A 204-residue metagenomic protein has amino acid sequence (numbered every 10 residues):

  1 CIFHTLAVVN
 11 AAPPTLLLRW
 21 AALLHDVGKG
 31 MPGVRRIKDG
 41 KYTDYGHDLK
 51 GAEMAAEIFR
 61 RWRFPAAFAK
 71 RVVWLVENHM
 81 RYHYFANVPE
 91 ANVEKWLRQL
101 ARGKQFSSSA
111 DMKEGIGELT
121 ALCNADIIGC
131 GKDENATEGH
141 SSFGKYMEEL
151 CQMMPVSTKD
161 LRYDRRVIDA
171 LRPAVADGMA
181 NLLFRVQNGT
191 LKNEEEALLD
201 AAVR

Functional and structural regions predicted by a protein language model:
C1, D48, M112, L161 (+1 more regions): Generic alpha-helical segment signature
F3-E138: Divalent metal-dependent catalytic cores for phosphoryl transfer on phosphate-bearing substrates
E57, G129-R204: Charged substrate- and nucleic-acid-binding regions of tRNA-handling and nucleotidyl-transfer enzymes, centered on
